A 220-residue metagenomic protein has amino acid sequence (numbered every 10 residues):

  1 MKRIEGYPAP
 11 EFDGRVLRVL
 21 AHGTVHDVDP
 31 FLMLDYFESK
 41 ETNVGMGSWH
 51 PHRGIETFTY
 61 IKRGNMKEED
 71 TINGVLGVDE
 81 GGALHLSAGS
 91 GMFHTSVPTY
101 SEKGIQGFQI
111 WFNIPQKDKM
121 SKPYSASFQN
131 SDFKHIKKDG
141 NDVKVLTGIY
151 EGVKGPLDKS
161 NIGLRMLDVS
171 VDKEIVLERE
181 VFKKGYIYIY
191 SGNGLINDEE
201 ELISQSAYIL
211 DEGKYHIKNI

Functional and structural regions predicted by a protein language model:
P10-K62, F133-V176: A short glycine-rich, His/Asp/Glu-containing loop-to-beta-strand
S39-E102: Extended, compositionally biased flexible segments
H50-M66, W111-P115, M166-D172, F182-I196: Short, conserved beta-strand element in jelly-roll/cupin
E69-S87, R179-V181, G185-Y188, N193-I220: Short acidic-glycine-tyrosine-enriched beta hairpin
L76, G82-L84, H94, Q106-F112 (+3 more regions): Generic beta-strand structural signal
G89-D118, E201-L202, D211-I220: Ligand-binding loop in jelly-roll beta-barrel domains
G107-K137: A hydrophobic/aromatic-rich effector-binding and dimerization subdomain of bacterial HTH-type transcriptional regulators
M120-A126, K154-K159, L177-F182, D198-E199: A short secondary-structure junction signal
